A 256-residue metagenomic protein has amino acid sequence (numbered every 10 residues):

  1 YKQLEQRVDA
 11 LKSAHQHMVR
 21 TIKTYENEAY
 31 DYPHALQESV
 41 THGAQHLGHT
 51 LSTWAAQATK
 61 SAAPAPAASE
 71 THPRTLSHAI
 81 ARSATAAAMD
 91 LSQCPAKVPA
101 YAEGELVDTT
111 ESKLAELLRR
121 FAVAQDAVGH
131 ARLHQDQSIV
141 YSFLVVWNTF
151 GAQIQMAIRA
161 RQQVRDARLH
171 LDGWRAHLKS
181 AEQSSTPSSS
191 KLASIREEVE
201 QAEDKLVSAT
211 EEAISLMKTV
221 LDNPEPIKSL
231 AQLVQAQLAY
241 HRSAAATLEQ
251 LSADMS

Functional and structural regions predicted by a protein language model:
Y1-K179, K191-E203, V207-S256: Short, low-to-moderate order helix/coil transition modules at the start of elongated helical scaffolds
S184-P187: Charged, low-complexity interaction regions
